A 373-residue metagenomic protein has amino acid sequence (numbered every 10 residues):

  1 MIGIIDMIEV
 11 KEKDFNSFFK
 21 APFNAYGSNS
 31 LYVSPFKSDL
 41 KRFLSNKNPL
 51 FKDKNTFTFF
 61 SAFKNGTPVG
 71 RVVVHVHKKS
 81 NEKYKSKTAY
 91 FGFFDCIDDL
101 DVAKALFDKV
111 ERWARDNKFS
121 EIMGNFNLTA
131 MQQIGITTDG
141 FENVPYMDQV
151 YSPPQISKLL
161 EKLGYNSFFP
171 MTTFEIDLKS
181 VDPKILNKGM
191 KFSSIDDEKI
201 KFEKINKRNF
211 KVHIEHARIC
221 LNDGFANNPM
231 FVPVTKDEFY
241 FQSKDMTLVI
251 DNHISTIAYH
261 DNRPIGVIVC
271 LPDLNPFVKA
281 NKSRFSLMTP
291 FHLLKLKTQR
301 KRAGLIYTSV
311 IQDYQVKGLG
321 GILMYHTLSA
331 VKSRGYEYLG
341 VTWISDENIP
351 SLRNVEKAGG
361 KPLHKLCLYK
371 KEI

Functional and structural regions predicted by a protein language model:
I4-I5, V150-M230: Acyltransferase donor/substrate-recognition loop-hinge adjacent to the catalytic core
P22-K64, V72-E82, K204-S309: A conserved beta-strand-loop-helix scaffold within acyl/acetyltransferase catalytic domains
V76-K79, Q299, T308, R353-E356 (+1 more regions): Alpha-helical subdomain
K83-G164, K282-K357: Acyl-donor binding region in acyl/amide transferases
L128-A130, K179-V181, D273-N275, D346: Short, solvent-exposed loop/turn segments at secondary-structure junctions
Y259-H260, I268-L274, I306-Q312, T327 (+3 more regions): Active-site proximal loops enriched in glycine and acidic residues that flank catalytic Cys/His/Asp and coordinate
